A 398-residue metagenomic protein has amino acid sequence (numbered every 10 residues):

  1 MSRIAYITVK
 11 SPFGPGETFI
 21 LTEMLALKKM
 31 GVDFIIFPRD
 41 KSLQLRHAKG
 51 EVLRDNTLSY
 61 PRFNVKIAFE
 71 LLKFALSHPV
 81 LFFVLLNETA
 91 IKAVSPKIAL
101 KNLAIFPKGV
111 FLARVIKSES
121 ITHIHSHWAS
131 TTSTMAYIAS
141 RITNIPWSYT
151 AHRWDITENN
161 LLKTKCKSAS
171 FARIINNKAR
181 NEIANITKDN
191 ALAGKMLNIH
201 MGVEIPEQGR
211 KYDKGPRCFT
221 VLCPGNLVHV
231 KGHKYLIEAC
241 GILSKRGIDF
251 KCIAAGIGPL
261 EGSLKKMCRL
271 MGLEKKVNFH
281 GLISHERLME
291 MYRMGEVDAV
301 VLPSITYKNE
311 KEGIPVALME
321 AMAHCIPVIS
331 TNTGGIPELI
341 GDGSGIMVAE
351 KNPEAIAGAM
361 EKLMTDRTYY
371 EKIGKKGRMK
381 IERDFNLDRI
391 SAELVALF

Functional and structural regions predicted by a protein language model:
M1-V65, I145: N-terminal subdomain of nucleotide-sugar transferases
T18, F219, C223-I248, P259-K266 (+3 more regions): A conserved mid-protein helix/loop that constitutes part of the nucleotide-sugar donor-binding site
P38, I156, L162-Q208, C223: Donor nucleotide-sugar binding/catalytic pocket of nucleotide-sugar-dependent glycosyltransferases
G262-M289, M294: Nucleotide-activated donor-binding/catalytic signature segment of Leloir-type glycosyltransferases, i.e., the conserved
K276, A355, K362, Y369-D384 (+1 more regions): A short, well-ordered alpha-helix in the C-terminal region of glycosyltransferases
R293-E310, I326: Acidic donor-binding loop of glycosyltransferase active sites
L302, L318, A323, P327-S330: Short hydrophobic beta-strand element within catalytic cores of glycosyltransferases and related nucleotide-activated
L339-P353, K362-R367: Conserved acidic donor-binding segment of nucleotide-sugar-dependent glycosyltransferases
